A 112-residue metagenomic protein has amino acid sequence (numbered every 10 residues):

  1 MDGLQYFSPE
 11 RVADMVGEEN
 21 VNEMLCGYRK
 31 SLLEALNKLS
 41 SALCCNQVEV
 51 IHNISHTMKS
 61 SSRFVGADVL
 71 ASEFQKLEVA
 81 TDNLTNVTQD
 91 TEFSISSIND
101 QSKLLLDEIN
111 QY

Functional and structural regions predicted by a protein language model:
M1-N53, T57-Y112: Two-component system phosphorelay core
